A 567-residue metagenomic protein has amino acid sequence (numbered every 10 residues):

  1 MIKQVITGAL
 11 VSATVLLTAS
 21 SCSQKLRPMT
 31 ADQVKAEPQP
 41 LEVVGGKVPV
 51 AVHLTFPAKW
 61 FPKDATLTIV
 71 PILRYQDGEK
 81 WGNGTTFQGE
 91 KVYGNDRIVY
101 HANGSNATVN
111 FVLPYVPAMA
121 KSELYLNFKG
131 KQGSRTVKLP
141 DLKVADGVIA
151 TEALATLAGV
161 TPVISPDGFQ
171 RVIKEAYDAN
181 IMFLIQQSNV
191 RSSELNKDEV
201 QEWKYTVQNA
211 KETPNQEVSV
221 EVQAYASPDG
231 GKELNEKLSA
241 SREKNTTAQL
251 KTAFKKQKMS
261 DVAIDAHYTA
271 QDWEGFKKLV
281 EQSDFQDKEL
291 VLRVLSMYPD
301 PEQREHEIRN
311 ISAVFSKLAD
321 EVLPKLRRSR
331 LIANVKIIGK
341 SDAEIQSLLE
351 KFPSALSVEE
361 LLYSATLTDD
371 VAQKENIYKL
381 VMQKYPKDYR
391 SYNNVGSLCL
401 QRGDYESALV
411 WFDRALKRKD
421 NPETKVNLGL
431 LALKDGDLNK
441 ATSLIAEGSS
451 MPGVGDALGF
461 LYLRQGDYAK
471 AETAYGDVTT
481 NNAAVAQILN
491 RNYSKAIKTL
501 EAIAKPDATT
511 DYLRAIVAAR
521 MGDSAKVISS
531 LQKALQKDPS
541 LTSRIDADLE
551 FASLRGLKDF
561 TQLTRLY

Functional and structural regions predicted by a protein language model:
I2-R514, A518-K533, P539, S543-A547 (+2 more regions): N-terminal targeting segments with Sec-dependent signals, encompassing both cleavable signal peptides and non-cleavable
